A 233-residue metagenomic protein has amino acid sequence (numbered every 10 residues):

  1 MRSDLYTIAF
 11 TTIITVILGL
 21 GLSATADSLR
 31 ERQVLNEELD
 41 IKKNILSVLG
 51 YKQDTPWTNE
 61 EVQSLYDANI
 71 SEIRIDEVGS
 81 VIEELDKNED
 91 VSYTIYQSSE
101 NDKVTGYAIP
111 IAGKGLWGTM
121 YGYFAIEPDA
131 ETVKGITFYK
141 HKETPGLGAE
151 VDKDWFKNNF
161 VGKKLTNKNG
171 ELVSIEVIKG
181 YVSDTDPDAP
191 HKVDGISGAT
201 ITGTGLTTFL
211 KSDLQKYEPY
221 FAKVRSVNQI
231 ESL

Functional and structural regions predicted by a protein language model:
R2-L233: Flexible, solvent-exposed loop/hinge segments and secondary-structure transition points
